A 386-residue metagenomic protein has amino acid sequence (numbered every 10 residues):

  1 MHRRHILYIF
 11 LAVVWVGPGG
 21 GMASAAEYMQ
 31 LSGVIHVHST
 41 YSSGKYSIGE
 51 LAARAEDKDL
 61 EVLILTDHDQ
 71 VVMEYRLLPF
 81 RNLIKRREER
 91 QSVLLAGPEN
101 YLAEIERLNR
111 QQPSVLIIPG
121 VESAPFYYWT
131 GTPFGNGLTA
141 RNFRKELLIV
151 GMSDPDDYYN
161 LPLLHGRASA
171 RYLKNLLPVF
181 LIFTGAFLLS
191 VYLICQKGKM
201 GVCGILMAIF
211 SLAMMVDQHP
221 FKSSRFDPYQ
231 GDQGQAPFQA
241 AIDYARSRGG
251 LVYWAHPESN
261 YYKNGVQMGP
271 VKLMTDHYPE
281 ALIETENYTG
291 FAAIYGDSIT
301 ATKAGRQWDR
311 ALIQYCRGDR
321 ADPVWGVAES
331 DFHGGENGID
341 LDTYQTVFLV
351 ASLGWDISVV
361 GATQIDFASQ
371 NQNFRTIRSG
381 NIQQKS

Functional and structural regions predicted by a protein language model:
M1-H5: Positively charged n-region of N-terminal signal peptides that target proteins for export
Y8-G19: Bacterial N-terminal signal peptides
G20-A25: Sec/Tat signal peptide C-region and signal peptidase I cleavage site
A26-A255, K263, E284-E286, A293-Q314 (+1 more regions): A metal-dependent hydrolase metal-coordination microenvironment
L77-R81, P133-F134, Q267-V271, T275 (+1 more regions): Short low-complexity, flexible loop/linker segments enriched in glycine and/or proline with clustered acidic
N142-R144, E286-Y288, L353-W355, I382: Short, solvent-exposed loop/turn segments at the edges of secondary structure
L251-Y278: Extracytoplasmic/periplasmic/luminal assembly and interaction segments in envelope/secretory/respiratory proteins
P323-W325, H333-S386: Catalytic cores of secreted or luminal carbohydrate-active enzymes
